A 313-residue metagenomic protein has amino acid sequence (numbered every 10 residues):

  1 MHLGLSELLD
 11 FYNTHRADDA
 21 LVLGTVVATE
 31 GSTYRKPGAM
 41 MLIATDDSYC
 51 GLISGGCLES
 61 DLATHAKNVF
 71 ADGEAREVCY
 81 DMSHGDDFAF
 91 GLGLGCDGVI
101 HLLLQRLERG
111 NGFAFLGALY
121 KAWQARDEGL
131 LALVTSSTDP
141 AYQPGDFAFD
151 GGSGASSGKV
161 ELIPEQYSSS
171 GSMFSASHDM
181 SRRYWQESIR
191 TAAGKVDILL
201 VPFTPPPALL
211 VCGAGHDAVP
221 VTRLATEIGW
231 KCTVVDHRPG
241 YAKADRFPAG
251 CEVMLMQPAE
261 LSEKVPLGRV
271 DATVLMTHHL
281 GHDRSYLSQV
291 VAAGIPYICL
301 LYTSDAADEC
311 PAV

Functional and structural regions predicted by a protein language model:
M1-H237, Y241-M254, G268-A272: Segments forming oxygen-rich coordination pockets for charged ligands
T29, H278-G281, S304: Short glycine-rich anion-binding loops that position phosphate/pyrophosphate groups of nucleotides and phosphorylated
V253-L255, G294-L301: Short hydrophobic/aromatic-enriched beta-strand-loop microsegments
A259-G268: Short amphipathic alpha-helix with an adjacent loop that forms part of the alpha/beta core around
L275-M276, L300: Redox-cofactor binding/interface segments in oxidoreductases and associated redox assembly factors
H282-G294: Rossmann-fold NAD(P) dinucleotide-binding segment
Y302-D308: Conserved small/polar residues in nucleotide/adenosyl-binding loops
